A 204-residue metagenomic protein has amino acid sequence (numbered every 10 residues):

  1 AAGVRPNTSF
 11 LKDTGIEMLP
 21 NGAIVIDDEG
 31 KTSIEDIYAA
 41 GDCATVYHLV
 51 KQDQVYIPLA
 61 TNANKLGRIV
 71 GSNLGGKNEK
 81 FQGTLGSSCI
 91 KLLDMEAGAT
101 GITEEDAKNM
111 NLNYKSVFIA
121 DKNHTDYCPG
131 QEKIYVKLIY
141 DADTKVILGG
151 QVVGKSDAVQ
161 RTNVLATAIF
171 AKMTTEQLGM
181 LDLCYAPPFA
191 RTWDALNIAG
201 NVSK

Functional and structural regions predicted by a protein language model:
A1-I69, V164, A168-A171: FAD-site-proximal beta/loop scaffold in flavoenzymes
A2-V4, D42-C43, S88, L93-D94 (+2 more regions): Glycine-rich beta-alpha junction loops
E17-N21, K77-S88, N113, V117: A short alpha-helix-loop-beta-strand transition element characteristic of N-terminal alpha/beta dinucleotide-binding
N21, L85, I102, K133-Y135: Short beta-strand-initiation
I26, A40-T103, P188-K204: A conserved FAD-binding loop/helix module that cradles the flavin
E29-G30, C89, C128: Short secondary-structure boundary/capping segments
M95-T100, N109-K204: Flexible, glycine-rich terminal cap/loop adjacent to redox cofactors in electron-transfer oxidoreductases
